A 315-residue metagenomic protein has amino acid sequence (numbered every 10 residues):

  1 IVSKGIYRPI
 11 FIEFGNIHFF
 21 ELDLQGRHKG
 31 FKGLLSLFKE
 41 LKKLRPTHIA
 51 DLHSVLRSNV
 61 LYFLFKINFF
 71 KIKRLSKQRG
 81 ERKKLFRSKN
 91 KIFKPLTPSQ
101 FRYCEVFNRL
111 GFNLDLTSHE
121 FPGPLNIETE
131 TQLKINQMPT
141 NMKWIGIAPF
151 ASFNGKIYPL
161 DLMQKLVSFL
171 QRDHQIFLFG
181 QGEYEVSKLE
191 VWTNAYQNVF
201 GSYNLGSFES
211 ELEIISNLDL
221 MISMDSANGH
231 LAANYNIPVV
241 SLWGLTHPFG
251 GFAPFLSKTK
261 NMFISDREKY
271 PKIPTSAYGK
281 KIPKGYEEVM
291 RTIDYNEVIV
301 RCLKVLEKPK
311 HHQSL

Functional and structural regions predicted by a protein language model:
I1-L315: Catalytic machinery of carbohydrate-active enzymes, primarily nucleotide-sugar-dependent glycosyltransferases
